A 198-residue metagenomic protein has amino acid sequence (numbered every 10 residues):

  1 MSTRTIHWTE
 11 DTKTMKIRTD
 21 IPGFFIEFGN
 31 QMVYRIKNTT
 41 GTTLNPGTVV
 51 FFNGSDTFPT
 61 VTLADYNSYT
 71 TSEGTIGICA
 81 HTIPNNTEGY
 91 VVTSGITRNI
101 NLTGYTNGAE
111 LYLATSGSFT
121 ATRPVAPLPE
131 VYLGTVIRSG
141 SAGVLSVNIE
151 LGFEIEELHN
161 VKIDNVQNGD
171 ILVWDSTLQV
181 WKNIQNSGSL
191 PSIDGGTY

Functional and structural regions predicted by a protein language model:
S2-H159, D164-T177, I193-T197: Extracellular receptor-binding modules and their adjoining Ser/Thr/Gly/Asp/Asn-rich linkers
Q179-I184: Short, disulfide-bonded extracellular cysteine-rich repeat modules
